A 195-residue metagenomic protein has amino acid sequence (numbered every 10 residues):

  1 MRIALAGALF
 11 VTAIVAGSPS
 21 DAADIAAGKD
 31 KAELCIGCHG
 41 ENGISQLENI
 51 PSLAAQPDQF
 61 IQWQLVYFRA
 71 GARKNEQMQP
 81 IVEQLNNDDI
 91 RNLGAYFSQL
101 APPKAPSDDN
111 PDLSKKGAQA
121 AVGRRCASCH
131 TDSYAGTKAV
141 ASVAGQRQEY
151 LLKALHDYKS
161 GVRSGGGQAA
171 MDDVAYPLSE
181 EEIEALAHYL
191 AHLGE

Functional and structural regions predicted by a protein language model:
M1-G7: Bacterial N-terminal signal peptides that target proteins for export
V11-T12, A16-S18: N-terminal signal peptide c-region/cleavage motif recognized by signal peptidases
A23-N42, A105, D109-D132, R147: Sequence/structural segment immediately N-terminal to covalent heme-attachment motifs in c-type and related
I25, K29, G43-R73, Q79-L85 (+2 more regions): Gly/Gly-Pro-rich "capping" loops immediately C-terminal to redox-active cysteine motifs in periplasmic/lumenal
I36, P51, Q79, A127 (+1 more regions): Cys/His/Pro-rich metal-binding microdomains
F68, Y96-F97, A121, Y158 (+1 more regions): Conserved hydrophobic/aromatic "anchor" residues that stabilize well-ordered secondary structure elements
E83-A105, E149, Y176-E195: C-terminal capping alpha-helices of c-type cytochrome domains
